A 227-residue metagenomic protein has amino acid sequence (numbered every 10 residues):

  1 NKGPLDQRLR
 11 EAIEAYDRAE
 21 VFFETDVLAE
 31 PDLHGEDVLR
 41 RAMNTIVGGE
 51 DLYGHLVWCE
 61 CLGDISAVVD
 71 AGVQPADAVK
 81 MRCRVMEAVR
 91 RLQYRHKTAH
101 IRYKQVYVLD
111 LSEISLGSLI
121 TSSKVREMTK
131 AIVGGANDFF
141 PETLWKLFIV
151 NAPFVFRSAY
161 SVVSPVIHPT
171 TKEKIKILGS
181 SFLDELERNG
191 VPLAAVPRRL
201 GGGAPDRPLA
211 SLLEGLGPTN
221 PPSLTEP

Functional and structural regions predicted by a protein language model:
N1-P227: Basic, amphipathic alpha-helical/coil surface patches used to engage anionic, phosphate-bearing ligands and membranes
